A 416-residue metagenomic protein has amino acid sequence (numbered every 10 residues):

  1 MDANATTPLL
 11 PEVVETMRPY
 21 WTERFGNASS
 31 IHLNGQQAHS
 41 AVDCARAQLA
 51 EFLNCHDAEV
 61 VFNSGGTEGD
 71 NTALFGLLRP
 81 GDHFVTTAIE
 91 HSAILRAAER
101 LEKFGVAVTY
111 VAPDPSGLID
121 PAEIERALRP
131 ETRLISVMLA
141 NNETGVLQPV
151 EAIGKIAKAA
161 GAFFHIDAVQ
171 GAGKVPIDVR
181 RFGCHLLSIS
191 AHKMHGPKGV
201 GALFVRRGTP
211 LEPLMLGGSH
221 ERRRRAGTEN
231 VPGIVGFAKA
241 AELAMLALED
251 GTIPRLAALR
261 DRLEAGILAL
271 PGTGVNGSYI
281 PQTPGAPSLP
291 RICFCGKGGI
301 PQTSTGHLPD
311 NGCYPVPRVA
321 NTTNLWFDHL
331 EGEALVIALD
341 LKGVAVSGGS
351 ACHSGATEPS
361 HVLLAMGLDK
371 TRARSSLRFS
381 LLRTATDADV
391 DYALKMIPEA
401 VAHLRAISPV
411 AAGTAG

Functional and structural regions predicted by a protein language model:
M1-G416: Pyridoxal 5′-phosphate
